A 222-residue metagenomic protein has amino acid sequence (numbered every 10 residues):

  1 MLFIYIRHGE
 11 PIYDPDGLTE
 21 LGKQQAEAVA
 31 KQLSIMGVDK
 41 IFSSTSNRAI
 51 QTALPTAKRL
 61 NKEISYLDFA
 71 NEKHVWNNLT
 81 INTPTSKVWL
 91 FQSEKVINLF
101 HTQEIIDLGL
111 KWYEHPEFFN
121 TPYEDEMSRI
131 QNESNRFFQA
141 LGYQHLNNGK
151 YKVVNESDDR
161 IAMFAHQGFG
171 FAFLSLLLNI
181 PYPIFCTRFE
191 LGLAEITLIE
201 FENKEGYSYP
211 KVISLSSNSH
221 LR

Functional and structural regions predicted by a protein language model:
L2-N71, A194: Active-site-proximal alpha-helix that buttresses catalytic centers in soluble enzyme cores
G9, Q167, S216-N218: Active-site metal-binding loops of divalent metal-dependent hydrolases
A30, A57, Q131, N135-F138 (+1 more regions): Non-transmembrane alpha-helical segments in soluble domains of secreted/periplasmic/extracellular proteins
D39-F69, L90-D107, E200-R222: Conserved histidine-centered catalytic loops in small-molecule metabolism enzymes
D39-T45, K152, R160-M163: Short glycine-rich phosphate-binding loop at a beta-alpha junction
N47-Q51, S128, N132, Q167-A172 (+1 more regions): A structural signal for well-ordered alpha-helical segments within the folded catalytic domains of diverse enzymes
N61-Y143: Phosphate-handling substructures
K73-S93, A140, Q144, N148-R160 (+1 more regions): Acidic, low-complexity terminal tails and accessory targeting/binding regions of phosphate-metabolizing enzymes
